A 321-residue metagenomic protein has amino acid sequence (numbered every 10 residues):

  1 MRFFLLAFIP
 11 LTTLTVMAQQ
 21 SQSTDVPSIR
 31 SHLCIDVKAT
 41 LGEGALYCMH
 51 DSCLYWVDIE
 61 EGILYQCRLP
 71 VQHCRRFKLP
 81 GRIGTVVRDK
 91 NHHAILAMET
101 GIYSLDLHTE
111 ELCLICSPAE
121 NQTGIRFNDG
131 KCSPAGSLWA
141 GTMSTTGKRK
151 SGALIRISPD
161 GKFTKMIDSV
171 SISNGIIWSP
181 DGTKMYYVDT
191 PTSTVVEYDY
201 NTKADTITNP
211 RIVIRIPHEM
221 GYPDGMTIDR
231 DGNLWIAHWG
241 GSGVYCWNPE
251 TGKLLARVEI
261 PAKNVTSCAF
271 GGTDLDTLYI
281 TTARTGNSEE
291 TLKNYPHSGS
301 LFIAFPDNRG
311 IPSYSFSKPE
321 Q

Functional and structural regions predicted by a protein language model:
S21-A39, C67-Q72, R76-K78, C116-S117 (+3 more regions): A short helix->beta-strand "capping" segment at the edge of beta-propeller domains
V37-D51, P80-I95, N121-S137, M166-K184 (+3 more regions): Beta-rich, blade/repeat-based domains predominating in secreted/periplasmic proteins but also intracellular
C48-M49, L54-I59, I95-T100, L138-K148 (+3 more regions): Conserved beta-strand positions in repeat-built beta-propeller and related beta-rich domains
I63-Y65, G101-Y103, G152-I155, T194-V196 (+2 more regions): A short loop-to-beta-strand structural motif that recurs across blades of beta-propeller domains
L112-D168: Hydrophobic alpha-helical segments and helix pairs
T194, R215-K253: Loop/turn-rich, solvent-exposed surfaces of beta-rich toroidal or solenoidal domains
Y198-D205, P306-I311: Short loop/turn segments immediately following beta-strands, especially the blade-tip and inter-blade linker loops
A269-Q321: Blade-level signature of beta-propeller repeat domains, shared across WD40, Kelch, NHL, RCC1 and BNR/Asp-box propellers
